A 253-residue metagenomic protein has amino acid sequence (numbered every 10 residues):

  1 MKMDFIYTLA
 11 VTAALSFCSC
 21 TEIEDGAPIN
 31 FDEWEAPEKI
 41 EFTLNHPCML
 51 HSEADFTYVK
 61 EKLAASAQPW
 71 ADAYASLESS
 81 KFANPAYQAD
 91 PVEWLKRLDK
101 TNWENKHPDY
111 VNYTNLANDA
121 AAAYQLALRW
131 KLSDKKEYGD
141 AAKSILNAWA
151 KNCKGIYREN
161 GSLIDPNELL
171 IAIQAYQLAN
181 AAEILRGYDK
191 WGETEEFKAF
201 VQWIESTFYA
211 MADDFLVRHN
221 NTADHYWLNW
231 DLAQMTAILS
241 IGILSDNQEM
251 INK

Functional and structural regions predicted by a protein language model:
M1-I29: Bacterial Sec-dependent N-terminal signal peptides
Y7, T12-L15, D55-T57, A65 (+2 more regions): A generic structural micro-environment signature that highlights single residues at secondary-structure boundaries
C20-N220, L232, T236: Extracellular glycan-targeting catalytic surfaces
R129, H225-L228: RNA pseudouridine synthases
L228-L232, Q248: Alpha-helix initiation and capping sites
S240-K253: Long, repeat-rich segments with strong aromatic
